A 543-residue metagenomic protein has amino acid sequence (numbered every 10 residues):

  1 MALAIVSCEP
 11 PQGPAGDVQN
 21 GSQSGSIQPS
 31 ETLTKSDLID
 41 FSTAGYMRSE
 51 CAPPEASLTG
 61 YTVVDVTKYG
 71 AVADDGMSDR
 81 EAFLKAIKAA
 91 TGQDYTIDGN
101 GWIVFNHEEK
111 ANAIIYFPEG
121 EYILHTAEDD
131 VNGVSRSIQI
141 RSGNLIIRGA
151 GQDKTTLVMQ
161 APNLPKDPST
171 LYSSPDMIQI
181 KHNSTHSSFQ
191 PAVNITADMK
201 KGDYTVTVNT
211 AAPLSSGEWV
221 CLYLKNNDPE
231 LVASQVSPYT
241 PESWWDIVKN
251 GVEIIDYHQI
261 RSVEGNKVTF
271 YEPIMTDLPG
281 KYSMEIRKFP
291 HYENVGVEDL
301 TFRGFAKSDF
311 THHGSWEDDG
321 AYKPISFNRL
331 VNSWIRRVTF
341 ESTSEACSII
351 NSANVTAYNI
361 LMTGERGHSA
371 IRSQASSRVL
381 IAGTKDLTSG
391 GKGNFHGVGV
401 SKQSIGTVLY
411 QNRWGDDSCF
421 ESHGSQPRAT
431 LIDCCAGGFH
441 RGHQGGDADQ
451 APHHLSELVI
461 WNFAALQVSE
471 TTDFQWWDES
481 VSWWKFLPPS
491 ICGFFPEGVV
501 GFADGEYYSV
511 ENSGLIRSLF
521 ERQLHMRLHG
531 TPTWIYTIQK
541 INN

Functional and structural regions predicted by a protein language model:
C8-S315, K485-N543: Extracellular "leader-to-stem" segments immediately downstream of a signal peptide or signal-anchor in secreted/lumenal
T67, N144, D153, E293-G304 (+7 more regions): Right-handed parallel beta-helix
A82, D129-N132, Q139, A212 (+8 more regions): Short, glycine/acidic-rich beta->alpha junctions
Y116, I123, Q139, I146-R148 (+15 more regions): Extracellular beta-strand solenoid repeats
R136-R141, T155-H182, I286-P290, D309-T311 (+7 more regions): Glycine-rich beta-solenoid repeat tracts in large extracellular/virion proteins
E218, L224-E253, R261, T301-K392 (+1 more regions): Right-handed parallel beta-helix
L409-N543: Gly/Ser/Thr/Ala-enriched C-terminal appendages of enzymes
